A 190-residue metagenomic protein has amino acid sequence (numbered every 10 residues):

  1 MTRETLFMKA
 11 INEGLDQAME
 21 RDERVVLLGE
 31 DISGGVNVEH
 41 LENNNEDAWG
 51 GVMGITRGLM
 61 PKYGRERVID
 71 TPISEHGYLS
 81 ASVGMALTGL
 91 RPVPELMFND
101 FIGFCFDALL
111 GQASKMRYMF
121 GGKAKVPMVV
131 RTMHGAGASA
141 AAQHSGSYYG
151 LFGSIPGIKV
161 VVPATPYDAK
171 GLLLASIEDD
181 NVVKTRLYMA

Functional and structural regions predicted by a protein language model:
M1-A190: Thiamine diphosphate
